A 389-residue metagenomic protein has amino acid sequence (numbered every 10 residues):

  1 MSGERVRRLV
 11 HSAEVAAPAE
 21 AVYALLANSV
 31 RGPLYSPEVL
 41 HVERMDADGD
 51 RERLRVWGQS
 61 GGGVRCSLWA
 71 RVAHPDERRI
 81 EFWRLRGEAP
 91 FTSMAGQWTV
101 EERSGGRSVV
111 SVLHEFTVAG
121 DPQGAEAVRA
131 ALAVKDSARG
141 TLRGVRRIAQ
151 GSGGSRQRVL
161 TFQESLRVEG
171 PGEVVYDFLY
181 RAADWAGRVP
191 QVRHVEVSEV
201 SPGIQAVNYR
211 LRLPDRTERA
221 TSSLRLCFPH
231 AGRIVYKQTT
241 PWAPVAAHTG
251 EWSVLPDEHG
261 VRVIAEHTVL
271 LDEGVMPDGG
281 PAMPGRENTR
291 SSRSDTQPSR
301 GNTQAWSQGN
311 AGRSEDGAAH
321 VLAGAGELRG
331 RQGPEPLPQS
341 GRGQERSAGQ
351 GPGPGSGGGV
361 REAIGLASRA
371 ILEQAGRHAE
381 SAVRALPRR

Functional and structural regions predicted by a protein language model:
M1-D50, R139-P202, R388-R389: Hydrophobic ligand-binding cavity/cleft-lining segments
S2, A13-L25, L34, G87-M94 (+8 more regions): Short, low-complexity cationic-aromatic patches
V6-R7, A16-A19, Y23-L26, V56 (+10 more regions): Generic preference for well-ordered secondary structure
P33-P37, H41-R51, W57-S111, E115-V118 (+10 more regions): Hydrophobic-ligand binding "helix-grip"
E115-R158, V269-D295, S299-R300, W306-R389: A conserved amphipathic terminal alpha-helix motif
